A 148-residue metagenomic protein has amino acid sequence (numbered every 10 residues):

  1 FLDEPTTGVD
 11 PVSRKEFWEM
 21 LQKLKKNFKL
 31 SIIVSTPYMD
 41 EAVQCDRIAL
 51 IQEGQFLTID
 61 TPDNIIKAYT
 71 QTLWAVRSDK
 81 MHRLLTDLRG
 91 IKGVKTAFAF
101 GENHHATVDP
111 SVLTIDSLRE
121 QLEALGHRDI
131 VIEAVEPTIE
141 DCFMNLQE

Functional and structural regions predicted by a protein language model:
F1-E4, V9: Catalytic Walker B motif of ABC-type/P-loop ATPase nucleotide-binding domains
R14-K29, D40: Helical segment within the ABC ATPase nucleotide-binding domain
S31-I33: Conserved hydrophobic packing residues within short motifs/helices of P-loop NTPase cores of ABC-family ATPases
P37-Q44: Conserved H-loop
I59-D60: ABC ATPase "signature
D63-A68: Short acidic-hydrophobic catalytic motif
T70-Q147: Short, charged/small-residue-rich alpha-helical element at the C-terminal edge of ABC transporter nucleotide-binding
